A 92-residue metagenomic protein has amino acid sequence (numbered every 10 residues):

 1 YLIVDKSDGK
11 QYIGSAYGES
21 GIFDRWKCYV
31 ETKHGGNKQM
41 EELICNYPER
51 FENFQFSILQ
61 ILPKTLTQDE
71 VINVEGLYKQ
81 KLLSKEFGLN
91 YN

Functional and structural regions predicted by a protein language model:
Y1-V4, K10-I13, Y17-N92: Structure-specific nucleic-acid interaction/processing domains
